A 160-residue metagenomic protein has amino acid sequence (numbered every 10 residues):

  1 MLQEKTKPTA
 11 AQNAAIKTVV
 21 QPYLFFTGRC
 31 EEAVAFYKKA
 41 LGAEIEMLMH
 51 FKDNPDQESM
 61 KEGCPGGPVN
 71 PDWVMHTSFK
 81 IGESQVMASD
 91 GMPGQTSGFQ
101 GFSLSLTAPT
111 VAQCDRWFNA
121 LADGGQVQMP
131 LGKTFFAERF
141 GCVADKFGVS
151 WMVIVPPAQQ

Functional and structural regions predicted by a protein language model:
M1-K17, E46-M49, G66, K80 (+2 more regions): Vicinal oxygen chelate
A14, L24-E83: Core segments of cupin and vicinal oxygen chelate
Q21, V74, E138-F140: Short loop/turn microsegments at loop-to-beta-strand junctions
P22-L24, L106: Conserved hydrophobic beta-strand within the GNAT/NAT acetyltransferase core sheet that lines the active-site cleft
V74, F99-G101: Short, solvent-exposed loop/turn segments at the edges of secondary structure
